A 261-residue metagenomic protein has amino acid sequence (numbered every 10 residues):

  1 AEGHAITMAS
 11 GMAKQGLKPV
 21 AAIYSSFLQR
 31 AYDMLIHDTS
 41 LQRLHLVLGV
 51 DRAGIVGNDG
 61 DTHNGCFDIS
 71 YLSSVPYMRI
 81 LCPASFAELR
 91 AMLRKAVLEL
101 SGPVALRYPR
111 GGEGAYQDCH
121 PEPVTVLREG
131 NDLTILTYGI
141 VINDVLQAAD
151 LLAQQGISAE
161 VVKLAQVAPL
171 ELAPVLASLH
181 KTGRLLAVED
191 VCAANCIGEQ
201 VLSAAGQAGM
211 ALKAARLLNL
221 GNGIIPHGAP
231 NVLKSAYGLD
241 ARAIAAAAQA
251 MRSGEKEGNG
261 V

Functional and structural regions predicted by a protein language model:
A1-A53, C66-F67, A173: Thiamine diphosphate
E2-A5, I55-N64, L89, L98-V261: Thiamine diphosphate
S10, H37, S70, R94 (+2 more regions): Alpha-helical segments flanking ligand/cofactor-binding loops in enzyme cores
Q15, R43-L44, D51-E99, A247: Conserved thiamine diphosphate
K18, H45, R79, S158 (+1 more regions): Residue-level detector of anion-binding/catalytic polar loops
A21, L48-V50, I80-A84, L106-Y108 (+2 more regions): General beta-strand structural signal in soluble alpha/beta enzymes
S26-Q29, P83-R90, A194: Active-site glycine- and acidic-residue-rich loops that bind and position anionic ligands or nucleotide-like cofactors
